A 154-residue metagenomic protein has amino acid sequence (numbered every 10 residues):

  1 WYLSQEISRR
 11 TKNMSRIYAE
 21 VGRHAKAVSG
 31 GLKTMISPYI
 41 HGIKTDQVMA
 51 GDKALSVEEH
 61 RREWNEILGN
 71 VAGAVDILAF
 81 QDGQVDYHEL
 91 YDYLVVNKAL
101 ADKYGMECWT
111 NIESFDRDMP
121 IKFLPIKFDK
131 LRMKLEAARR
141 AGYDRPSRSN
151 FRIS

Functional and structural regions predicted by a protein language model:
Y2-S154: Glycan-processing catalytic domains of CAZymes
